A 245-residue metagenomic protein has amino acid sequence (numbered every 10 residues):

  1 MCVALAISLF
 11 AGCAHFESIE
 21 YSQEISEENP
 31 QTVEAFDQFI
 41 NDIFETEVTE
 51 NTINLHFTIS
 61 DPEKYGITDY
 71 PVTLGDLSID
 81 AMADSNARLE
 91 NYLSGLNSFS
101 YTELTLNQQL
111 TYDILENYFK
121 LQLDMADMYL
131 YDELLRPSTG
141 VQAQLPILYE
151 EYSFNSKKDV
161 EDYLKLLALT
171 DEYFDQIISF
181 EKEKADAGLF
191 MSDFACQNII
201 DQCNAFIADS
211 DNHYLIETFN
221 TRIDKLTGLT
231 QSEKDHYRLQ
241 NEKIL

Functional and structural regions predicted by a protein language model:
M1-V3: Sec-dependent signal peptide recognition, specifically the positively charged N-region followed immediately by
S8-G12: C-terminal motif of bacterial Sec signal peptides marking the signal peptidase cleavage site
H15-L245: N-terminal maturation segment of proteins
